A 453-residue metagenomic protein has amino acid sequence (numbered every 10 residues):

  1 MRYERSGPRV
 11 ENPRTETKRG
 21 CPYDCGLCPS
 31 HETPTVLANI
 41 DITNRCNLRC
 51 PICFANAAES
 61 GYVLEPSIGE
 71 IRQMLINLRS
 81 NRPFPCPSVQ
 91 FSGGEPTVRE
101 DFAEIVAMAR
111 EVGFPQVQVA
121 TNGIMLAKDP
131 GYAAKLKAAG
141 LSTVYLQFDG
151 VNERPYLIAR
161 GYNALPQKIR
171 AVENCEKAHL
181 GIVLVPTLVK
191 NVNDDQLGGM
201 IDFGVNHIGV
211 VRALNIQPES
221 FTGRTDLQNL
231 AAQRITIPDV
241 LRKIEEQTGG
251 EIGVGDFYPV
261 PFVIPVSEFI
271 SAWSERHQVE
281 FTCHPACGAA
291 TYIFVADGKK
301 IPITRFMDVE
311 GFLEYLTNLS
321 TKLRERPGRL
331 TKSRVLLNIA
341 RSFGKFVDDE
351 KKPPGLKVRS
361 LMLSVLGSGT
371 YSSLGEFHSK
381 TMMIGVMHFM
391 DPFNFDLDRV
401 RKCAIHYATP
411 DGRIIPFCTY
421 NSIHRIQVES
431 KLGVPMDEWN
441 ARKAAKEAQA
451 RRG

Functional and structural regions predicted by a protein language model:
M1-V10, T17, C21, L316-G453: Flexible mid-to-C-terminal extensions adjoining Fe-S/redox cofactors in radical SAM and related proteins
R2-T121, M125-A127, G131: Conserved alpha-helical substructure of the radical SAM core
H31-E32, T282-H284, D396-R399: Short loop/turn motifs at secondary-structure junctions and domain boundaries
N47, V189, F221, R413 (+1 more regions): Short, solvent-exposed loop/turn segments at secondary-structure junctions
G61, N152-I158, R224-L227: A short acidic, helix-capping loop that chelates divalent metal ions and anchors anionic groups
R72-Q90, R99-P218: Radical SAM/AdoMet-radical enzyme domain recognition
K177-L374: Radical SAM enzyme [4Fe-4S]-AdoMet core and its adjacent flexible, acidic and glycine-rich loops/tails across
